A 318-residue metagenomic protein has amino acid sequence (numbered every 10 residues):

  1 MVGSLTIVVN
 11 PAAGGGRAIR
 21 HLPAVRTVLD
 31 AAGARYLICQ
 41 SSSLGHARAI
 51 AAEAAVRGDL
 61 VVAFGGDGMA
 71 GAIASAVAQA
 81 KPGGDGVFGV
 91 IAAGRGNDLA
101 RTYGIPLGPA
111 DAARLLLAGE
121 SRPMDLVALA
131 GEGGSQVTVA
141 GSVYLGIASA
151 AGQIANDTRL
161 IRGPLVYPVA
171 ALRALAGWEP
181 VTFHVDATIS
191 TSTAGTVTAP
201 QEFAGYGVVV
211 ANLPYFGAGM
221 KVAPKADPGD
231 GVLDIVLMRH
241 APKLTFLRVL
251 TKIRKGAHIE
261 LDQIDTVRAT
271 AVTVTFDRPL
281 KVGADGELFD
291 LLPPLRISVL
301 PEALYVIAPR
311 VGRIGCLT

Functional and structural regions predicted by a protein language model:
M1-F64, A110, R313-T318: ATP/NTP phosphate-donor binding region
P23, T27, A52, S75-Q79 (+2 more regions): Short, well-ordered alpha-helices that flank and scaffold nucleotide-derived cofactor binding pockets
A32, S41, A78-Y206: Catalytic core of DAGKc-family lipid kinases
A47, G68-I73, D98-L99, M124: Short glycine/serine/threonine-rich phosphate/pyrophosphate-binding segments that cradle anionic phosphate groups
L60-A76: Conserved beta-strand-loop-alpha-helix hinge of the TIR/SEFIR fold
Y144, A148, V209-P224, L288: Glycine-rich phosphate/pyrophosphate-binding beta-alpha loops
A155, A223-A226: Short Gly/aromatic-enriched secondary-structure transition segments
T193, V197, E202, D227-D230 (+1 more regions): ATP/nucleoside-binding phosphotransfer catalytic cores, i.e., glycine-rich phosphate-binding loops
